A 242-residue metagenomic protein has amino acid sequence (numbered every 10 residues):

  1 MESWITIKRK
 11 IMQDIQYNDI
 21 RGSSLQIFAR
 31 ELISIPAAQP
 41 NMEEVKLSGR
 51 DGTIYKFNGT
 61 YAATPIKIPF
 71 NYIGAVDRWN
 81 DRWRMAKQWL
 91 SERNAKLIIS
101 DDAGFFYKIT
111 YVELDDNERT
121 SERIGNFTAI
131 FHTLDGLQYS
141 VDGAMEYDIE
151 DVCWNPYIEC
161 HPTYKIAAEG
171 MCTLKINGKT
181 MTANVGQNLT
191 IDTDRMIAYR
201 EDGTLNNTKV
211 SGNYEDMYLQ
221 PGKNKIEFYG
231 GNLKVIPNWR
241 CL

Functional and structural regions predicted by a protein language model:
M1, I7-Q13, W89-A95, I166-G170 (+1 more regions): A short, compositionally biased
E2-P65, A103-N117: Solvent-exposed edge beta-strands and adjacent loop segments that serve as assembly or binding interfaces
D19, I99-G104, I176, F228: Short acidic, glycine-rich loop/turn motifs
T53-D77, R123-L137, N224: Oligomerization/assembly interface segments of phage tail-like spikes and tubes
T60-T64, W89-S91, S121-R123, P156-I158 (+2 more regions): Solvent-exposed loop and beta-edge segments used for protein-protein assembly and interaction
N71-E113: Short, acidic/charged, Gly/Pro-enriched secondary-structure junctions
Y107-T110, T120-M145, P156-P162: A surface/extracellular/periplasmic glyco- and lipid-processing/surface-interacting theme
L137-L242: Intrinsically disordered, low-complexity segments enriched in serine, threonine, and glycine
